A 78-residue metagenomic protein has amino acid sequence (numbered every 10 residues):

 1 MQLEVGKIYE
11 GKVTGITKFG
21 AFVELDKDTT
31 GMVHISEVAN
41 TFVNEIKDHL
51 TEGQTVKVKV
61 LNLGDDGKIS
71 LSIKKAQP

Functional and structural regions predicted by a protein language model:
M1-P78: Single-stranded RNA-binding regions, centering on S1/OB-family and related RNA-binding modules
